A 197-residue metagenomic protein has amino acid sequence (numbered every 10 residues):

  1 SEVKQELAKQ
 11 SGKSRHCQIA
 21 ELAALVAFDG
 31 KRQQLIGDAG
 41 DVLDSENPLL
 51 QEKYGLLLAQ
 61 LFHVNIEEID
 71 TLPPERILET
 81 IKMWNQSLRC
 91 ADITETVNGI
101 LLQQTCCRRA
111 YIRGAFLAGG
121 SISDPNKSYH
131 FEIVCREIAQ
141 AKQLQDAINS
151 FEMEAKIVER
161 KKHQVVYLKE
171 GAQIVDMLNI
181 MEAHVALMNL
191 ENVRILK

Functional and structural regions predicted by a protein language model:
S1-D38, D44-Y54, L58: N-terminal, positively charged regions that mediate nucleic acid binding
G37-G40, S45-E52, L56-V193: DNA-contacting interfaces and partner/effector-binding or oligomerization modules in DNA-centric proteins
I195-K197: Conserved alpha/beta core segments of nucleic-acid transaction machinery
